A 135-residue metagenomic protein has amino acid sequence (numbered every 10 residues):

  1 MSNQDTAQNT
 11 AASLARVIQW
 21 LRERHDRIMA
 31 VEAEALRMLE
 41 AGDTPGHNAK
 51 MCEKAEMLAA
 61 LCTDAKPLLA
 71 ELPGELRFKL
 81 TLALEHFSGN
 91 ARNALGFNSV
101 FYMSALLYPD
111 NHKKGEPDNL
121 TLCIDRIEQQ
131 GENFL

Functional and structural regions predicted by a protein language model:
N3-C52: Short terminal alpha-helical segments
A7-L14, E32, T44, C62-A65 (+3 more regions): Short amphipathic alpha-helical segments that mediate assembly, nucleic-acid/protein binding, or membrane association
L14, L21, A35, L80 (+2 more regions): Extended hydrophobic/Leu-rich segments
I18-L21, H25, C52-A55, A59 (+3 more regions): Generic structural concept
H25-E32, L58-L69, A91-L95, E128-G131: A structural signal for well-ordered alpha-helices, especially hydrophobic packing surfaces of coiled-coils
L36, D43, A70-P73, R77 (+1 more regions): Alpha-helical coiled-coil oligomerization motifs
M57-H86: Short, solvent-exposed, charged loop/turn and helix-capping segments that join or cap alpha-helices on peripheral
E85-L135: Amphipathic alpha-helical binding modules
